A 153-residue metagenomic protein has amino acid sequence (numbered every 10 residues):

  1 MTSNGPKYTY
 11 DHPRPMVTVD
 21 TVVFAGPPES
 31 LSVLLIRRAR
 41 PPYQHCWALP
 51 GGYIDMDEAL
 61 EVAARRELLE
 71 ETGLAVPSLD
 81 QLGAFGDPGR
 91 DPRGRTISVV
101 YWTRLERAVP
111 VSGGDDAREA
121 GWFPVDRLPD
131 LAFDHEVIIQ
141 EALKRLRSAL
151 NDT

Functional and structural regions predicted by a protein language model:
T2-A48, E61, V76: N-terminal strand-loop-strand
I54-S78, G83-A149: Unchanged
D152-T153: Short acidic, hydrophobic short linear motifs in intrinsically disordered regions
